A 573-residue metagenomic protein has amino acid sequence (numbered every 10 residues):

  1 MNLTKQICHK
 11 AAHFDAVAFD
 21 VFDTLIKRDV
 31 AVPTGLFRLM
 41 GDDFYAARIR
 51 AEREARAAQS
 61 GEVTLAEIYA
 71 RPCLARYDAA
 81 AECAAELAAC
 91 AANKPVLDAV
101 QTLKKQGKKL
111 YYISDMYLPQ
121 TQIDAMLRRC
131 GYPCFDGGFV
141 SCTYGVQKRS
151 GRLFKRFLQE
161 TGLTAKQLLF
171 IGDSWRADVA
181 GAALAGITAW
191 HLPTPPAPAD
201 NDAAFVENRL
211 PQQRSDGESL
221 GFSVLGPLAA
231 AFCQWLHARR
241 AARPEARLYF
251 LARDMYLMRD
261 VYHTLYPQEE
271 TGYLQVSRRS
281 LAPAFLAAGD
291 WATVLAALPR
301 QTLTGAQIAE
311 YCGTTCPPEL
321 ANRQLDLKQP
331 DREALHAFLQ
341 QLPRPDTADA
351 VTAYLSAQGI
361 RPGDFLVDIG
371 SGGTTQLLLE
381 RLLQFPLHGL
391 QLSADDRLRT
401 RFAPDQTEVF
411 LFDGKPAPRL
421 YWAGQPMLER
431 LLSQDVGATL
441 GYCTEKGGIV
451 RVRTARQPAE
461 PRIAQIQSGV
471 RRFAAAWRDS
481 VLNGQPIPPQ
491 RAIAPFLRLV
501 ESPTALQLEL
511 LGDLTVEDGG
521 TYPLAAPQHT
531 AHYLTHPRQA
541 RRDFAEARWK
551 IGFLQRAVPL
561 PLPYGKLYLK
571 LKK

Functional and structural regions predicted by a protein language model:
N2, A89, D124-M126, G131 (+1 more regions): Hydrophobic transmembrane helix bundles of membrane-integrated enzymes that assemble and modify cell-envelope
K5-R50: Active-site neighborhood of HAD-like aspartate-dependent phosphohydrolases
Q6, P95-T102, A125-M126, G181 (+2 more regions): A short acidic, amphipathic alpha-helical/loop segment
A31-Q59, A292-A309: Conserved phosphoryl-transfer catalytic core
D42-A51, C73-A85, G131-F139, Q167 (+1 more regions): Short, surface-exposed acidic
E62-E67, R71-Y112: Short, acidic loop-to-helix structural element flanking the phosphoryl-transfer center in phosphate-processing enzymes
Y111-I113, Y117-L168: Substrate-recognition "cap/lid" segment bordering the active-site pocket of phosphatases
K155, Q159-T161, L168-I171, V179-A180 (+1 more regions): Long, low-complexity, Lys/Arg-enriched
